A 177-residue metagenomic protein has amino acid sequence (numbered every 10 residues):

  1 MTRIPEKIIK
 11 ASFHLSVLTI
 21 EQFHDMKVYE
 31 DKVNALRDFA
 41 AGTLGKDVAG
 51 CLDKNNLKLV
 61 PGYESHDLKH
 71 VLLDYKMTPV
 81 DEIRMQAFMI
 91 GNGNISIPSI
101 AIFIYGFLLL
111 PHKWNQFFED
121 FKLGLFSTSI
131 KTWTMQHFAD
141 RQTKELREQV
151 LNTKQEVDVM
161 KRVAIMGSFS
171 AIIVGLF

Functional and structural regions predicted by a protein language model:
M1-F13: Charged, compositionally biased N-terminal leader segments and the immediate start of the first structured element
E6, S16-R141: Core of folded catalytic or high-affinity ligand/protein-binding domains in predominantly eukaryotic proteins
L123-M166: Juxtamembrane amphipathic/hinge helix adjacent to a transmembrane helix
A164-F177: C-terminal single-pass membrane-anchor helix
